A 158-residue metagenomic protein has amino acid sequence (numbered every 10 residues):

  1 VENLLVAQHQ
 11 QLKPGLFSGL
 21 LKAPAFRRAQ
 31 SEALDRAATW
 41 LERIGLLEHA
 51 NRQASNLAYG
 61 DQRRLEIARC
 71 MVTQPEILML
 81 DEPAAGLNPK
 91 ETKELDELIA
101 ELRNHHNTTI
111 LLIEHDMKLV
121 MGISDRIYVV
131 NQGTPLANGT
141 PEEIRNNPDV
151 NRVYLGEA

Functional and structural regions predicted by a protein language model:
V1-A158: Glycine-rich phosphate-binding loops of nucleotide-dependent enzymes
